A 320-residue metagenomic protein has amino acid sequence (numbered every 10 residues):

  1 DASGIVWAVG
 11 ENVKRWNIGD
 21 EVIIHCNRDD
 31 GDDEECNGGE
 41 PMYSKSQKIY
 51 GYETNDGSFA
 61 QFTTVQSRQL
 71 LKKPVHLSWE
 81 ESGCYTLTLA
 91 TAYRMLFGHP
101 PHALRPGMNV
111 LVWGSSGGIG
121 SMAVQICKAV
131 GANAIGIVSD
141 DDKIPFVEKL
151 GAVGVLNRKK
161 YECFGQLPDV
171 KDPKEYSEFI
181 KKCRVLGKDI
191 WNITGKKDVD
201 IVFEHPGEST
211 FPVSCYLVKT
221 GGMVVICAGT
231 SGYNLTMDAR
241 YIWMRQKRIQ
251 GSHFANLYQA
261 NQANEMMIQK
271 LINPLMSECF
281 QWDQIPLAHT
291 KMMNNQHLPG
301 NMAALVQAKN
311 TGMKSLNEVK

Functional and structural regions predicted by a protein language model:
D1-N37, Q69, P74-H76: Glycine-rich beta-strand-centered segment in the early N-terminal region that forms part of a ligand/cofactor-binding
R28-G114, R158-C163, K171: NAD(P)H dinucleotide-binding glycine-rich loop of Rossmann-like/cofactor-binding domains, especially the beta1-alpha1
T91, G118-I119, S209: Hydrophobic/small residue at the entry helix of a nucleotide-binding pocket
R105, V218-K219: Helix-to-beta-strand junctions that scaffold the AdoMet/dcAdoMet cofactor pocket in Class I SAM-dependent enzymes
V112, K128-S209: Adenosine-nucleotide cofactor-binding segment
S116, V124: N-terminal Rossmann NAD(P)H-binding glycine-rich loop of SDR-like oxidoreductase domains
P212, L257-K320: C-terminal hydrophobic helical "lid"/dimerization subdomain of Rossmann-like NAD(P)H-dependent oxidoreductases
T220-C227, M237-M276: Rossmann-fold dehydrogenase core element
